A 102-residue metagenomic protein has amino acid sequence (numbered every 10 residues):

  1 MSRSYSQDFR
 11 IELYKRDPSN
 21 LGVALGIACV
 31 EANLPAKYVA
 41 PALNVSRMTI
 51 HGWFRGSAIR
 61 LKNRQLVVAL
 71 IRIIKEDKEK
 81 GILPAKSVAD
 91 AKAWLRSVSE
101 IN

Functional and structural regions predicted by a protein language model:
S2-A32: A short, Lys/Arg-rich alpha-helix, primarily the initiator
S2-R10, K78-N102: Short, charged recognition helix plus adjacent turn of helix-turn-helix-like nucleic-acid-binding domains
L13-Y14, A58, A69: Recognition helices and adjacent regulatory flanks at domain boundaries
A24, A28, A69-I73, D90-S97: Charge-rich, solvent-exposed alpha-helical interaction surfaces
Y38-A40: Short alpha-helical "recognition helix" segments of helix-turn-helix
N44-R60: Recognition helix of helix-turn-helix/homeodomain-like DNA-binding domains that insert into the DNA major groove
L61-G81: DNA major-groove recognition helix of helix-turn-helix/homeodomain DNA-binding modules
